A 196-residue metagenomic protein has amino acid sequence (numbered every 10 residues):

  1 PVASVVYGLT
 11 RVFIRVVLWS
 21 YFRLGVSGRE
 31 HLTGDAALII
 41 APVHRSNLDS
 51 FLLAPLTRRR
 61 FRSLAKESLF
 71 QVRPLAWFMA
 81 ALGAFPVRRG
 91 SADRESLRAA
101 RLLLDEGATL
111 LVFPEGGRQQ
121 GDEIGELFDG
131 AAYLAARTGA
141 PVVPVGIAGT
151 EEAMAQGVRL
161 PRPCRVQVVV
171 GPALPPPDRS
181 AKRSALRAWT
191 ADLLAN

Functional and structural regions predicted by a protein language model:
P1-G28, R59, V72-L82: A transmembrane-helix-recognition feature enriched in membrane-embedded lipid enzymes and envelope glyco-/phospholipid
P1-L9, E95-N196: Non-catalytic C-terminal accessory region of glycerolipid acyltransferases and related lyso-lipid remodeling enzymes
V5, L9, F13, D49-L52 (+4 more regions): Hydrophobic alpha-helical segments typical of transmembrane helices and their membrane-interface/capping positions
F13-I14, A81-V87, P114-R118: Short, basic, glycine/proline-bearing loop/turn elements
W19, T33-S91, A99: Catalytic core of membrane glycerolipid acyltransferases/transacylases, capturing the structured, soluble-facing
G28, H44, A65-K66, G83 (+2 more regions): A secondary-structure boundary/capping signal
E30, A92, A148: Residue-level "edge-of-site" marker
E30-T33, L160-P161: A short beta-turn/loop motif at secondary-structure boundaries
